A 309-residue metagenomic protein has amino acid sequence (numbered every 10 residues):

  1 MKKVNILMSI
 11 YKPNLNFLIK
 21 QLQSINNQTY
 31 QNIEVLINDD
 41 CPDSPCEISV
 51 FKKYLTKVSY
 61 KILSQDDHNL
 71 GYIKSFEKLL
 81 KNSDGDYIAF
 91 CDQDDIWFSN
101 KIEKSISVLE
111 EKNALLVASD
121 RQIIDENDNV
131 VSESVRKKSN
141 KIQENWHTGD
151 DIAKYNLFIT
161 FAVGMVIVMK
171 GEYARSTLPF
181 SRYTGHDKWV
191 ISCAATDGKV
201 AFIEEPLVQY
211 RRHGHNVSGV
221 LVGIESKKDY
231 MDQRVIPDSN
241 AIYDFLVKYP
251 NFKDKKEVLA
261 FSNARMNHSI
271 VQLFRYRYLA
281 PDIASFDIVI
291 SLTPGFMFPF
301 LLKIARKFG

Functional and structural regions predicted by a protein language model:
P13-N27: Short, well-formed alpha-helical segments that are part of the catalytic scaffolds of diverse glycosyltransferases
D39-S49: A conserved acidic beta->alpha catalytic loop
S44, D95-V108, D125: Acidic donor-binding/catalytic loop of UDP-sugar-dependent glycosyltransferases, especially processive GT2
D66-S83: Glycine-rich, basic loop-to-helix element that forms the pyrophosphate-binding segment of sugar-nucleotide handling
H68, I106-V108, A114-Y173: Flexible acidic/His/Gly-enriched loops in nucleotide-sugar-dependent glycosyltransferase catalytic domains
I88: Short aromatic/hydrophobic "clamp" motif used to bind/position activated sugar donors
E144-G223: Conserved nucleotide-sugar donor-binding catalytic segment
N156-L157, T184, T196, V200 (+1 more regions): C-terminal subregions of glycosyltransferases and related glycan-biosynthesis enzymes
